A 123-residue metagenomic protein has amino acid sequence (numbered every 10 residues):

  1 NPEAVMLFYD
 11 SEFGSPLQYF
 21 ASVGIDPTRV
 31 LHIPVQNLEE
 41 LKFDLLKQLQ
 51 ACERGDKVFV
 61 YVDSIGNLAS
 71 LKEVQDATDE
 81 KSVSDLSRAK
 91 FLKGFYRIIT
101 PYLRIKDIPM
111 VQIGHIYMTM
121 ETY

Functional and structural regions predicted by a protein language model:
P2-G94, I98: Conserved inter-motif catalytic segment of the P-loop NTP-binding fold
D85-Y123: Phosphate-binding/switch region of NTP-binding enzymes
